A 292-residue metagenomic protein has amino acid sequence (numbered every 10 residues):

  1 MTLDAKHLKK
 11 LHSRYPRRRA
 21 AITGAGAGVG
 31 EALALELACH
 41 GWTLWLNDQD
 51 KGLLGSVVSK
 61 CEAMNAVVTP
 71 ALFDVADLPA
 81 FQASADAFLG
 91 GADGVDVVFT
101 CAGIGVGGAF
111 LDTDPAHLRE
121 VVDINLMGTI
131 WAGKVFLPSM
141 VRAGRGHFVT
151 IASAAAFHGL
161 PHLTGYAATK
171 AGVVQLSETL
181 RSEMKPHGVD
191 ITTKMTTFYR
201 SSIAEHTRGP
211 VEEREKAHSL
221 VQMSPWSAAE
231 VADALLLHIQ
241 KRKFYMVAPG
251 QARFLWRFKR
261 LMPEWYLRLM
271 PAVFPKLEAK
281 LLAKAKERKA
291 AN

Functional and structural regions predicted by a protein language model:
G26-A27: Conserved glycine-rich cofactor-binding loop
W42-S56: Conserved glycine-rich Rossmann-like NAD(P)H-binding loop of the short-chain dehydrogenase/reductase
K51-G52, L72-A83, P115: The beta1-alpha1 cofactor-binding region of Rossmann-like NAD(H)/NADP(H)-dependent oxidoreductases
A109-F110, D114-V122: Substrate-binding pocket helix/loop in short-chain dehydrogenase/reductase
G133, T169: Active-site helix of classical SDR
S153: Residue(s) in the substrate-gating loop at a strand-loop-helix junction that position the organic substrate next
P186-A252: SDR active-site lid
